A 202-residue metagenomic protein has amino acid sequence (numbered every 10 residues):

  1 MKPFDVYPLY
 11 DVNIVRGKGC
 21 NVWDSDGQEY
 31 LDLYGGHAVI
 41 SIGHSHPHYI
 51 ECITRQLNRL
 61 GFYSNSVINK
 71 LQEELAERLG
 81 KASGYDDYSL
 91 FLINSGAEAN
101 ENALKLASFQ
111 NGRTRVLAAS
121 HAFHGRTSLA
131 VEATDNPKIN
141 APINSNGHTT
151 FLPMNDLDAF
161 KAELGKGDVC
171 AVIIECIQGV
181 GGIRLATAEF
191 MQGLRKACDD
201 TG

Functional and structural regions predicted by a protein language model:
M1-K18, R78: Active-site-adjacent loop/helix segments that line or gate small-molecule/cofactor pockets in enzymes
V12-L33: Active-site and channel-lining beta-strand-loop segments that bind or position nucleotide-derived/phosphorylated
G19, V169-C170, T201-G202: The start of beta-strands in P-loop NTPase/AAA+ ATPase cores
E29-R113: Glycine-rich loop-to-alpha-helix module at the N-terminal edge of alpha/beta enzyme cores
G61, T127, V180-G182: A short acidic, helix-capping loop that chelates divalent metal ions and anchors anionic groups
E77-A171: PLP-dependent aspartate aminotransferase-fold enzymes
D168-I183: Short acidic, glycine-rich surface-loop motifs adjacent to enzyme active sites
R184-G202: Catalytic PLP-binding core of fold-type I/II PLP enzymes
